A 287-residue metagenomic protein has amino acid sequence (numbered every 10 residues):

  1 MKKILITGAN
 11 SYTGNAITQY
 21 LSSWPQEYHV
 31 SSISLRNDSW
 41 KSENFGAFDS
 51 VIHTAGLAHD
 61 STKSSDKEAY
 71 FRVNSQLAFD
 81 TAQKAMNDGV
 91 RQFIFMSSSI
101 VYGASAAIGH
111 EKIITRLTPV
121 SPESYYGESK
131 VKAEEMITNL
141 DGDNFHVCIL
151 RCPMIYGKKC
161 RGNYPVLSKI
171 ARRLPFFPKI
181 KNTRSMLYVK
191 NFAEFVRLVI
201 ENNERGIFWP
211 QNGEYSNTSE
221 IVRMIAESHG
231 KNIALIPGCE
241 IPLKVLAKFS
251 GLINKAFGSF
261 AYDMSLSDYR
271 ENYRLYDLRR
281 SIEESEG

Functional and structural regions predicted by a protein language model:
K3-S23: N-terminal Rossmann NAD(P)H-binding glycine-rich loop of SDR-like oxidoreductase domains
N37-N87, V101-A104: NAD(P)H-binding glycine-rich loop region in Rossmannoid oxidoreductase-like domains and their noncatalytic homologs
K63, K169-L187, N191, W209: A conserved pocket-lining segment of Rossmann-fold NAD(P)-dependent short-chain dehydrogenase/reductase
F71-A78, I94, S129-K130, S185: Short alpha-helix in the Rossmann-fold core of NAD(P)-dependent oxidoreductases
R72, I108-L150, M154-I155, F176: Catalytic helix-loop patch of NAD(P)-dependent Rossmann-fold dehydrogenases
D80-Y125, C148: Conserved Rossmann-fold NAD(P)-dependent oxidoreductase catalytic core, especially the SDR/UDP-sugar
Y102, C148-V166: Flexible, glycine-rich beta-alpha linker
F195-I253, R279-G287: Mid/C-terminal beta-alpha module of Rossmann-like enzyme folds, strongest in SDR-family dehydrogenases/epimerases
